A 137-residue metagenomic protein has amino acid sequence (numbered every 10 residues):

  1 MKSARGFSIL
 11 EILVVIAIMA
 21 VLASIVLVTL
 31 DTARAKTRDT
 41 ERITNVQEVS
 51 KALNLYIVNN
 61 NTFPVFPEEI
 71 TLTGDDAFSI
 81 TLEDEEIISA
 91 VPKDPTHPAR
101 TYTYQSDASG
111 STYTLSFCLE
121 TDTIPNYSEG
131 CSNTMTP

Functional and structural regions predicted by a protein language model:
M1, E11, R38, D107: Residue-level marker of regulatory loop/turn positions in helix-turn-helix DNA-binding domains and in histidine
K2-L30: N-terminal single-pass transmembrane signal-anchor helix
L27-Q47: Aliphatic-rich helix starts adjacent to a transmembrane/signal segment
N54-T121: Extracellular/periplasmic head regions of type IV pilus-like filament subunits
I124-P137: Low-complexity, S/T/G/P-rich flexible repeat/linker segments used as non-globular hinges and stalks within
